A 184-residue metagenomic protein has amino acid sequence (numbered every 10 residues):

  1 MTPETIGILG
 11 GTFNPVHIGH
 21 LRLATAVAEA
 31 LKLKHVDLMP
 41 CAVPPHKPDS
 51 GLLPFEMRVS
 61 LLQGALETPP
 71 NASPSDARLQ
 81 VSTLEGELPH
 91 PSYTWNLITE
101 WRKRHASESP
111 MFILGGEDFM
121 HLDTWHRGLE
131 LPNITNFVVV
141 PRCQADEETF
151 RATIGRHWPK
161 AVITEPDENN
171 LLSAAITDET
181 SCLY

Functional and structural regions predicted by a protein language model:
M1-Y184: Nucleotidyltransferase catalytic core that binds NTPs
